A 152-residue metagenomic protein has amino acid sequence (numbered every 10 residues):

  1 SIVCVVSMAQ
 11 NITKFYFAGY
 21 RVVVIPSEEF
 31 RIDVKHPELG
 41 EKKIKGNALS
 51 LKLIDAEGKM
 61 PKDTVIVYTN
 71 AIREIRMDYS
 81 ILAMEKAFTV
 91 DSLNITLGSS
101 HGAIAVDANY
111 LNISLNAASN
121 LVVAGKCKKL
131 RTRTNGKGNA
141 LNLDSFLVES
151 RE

Functional and structural regions predicted by a protein language model:
S1-E152: Intrinsically disordered, low-complexity terminal regions
